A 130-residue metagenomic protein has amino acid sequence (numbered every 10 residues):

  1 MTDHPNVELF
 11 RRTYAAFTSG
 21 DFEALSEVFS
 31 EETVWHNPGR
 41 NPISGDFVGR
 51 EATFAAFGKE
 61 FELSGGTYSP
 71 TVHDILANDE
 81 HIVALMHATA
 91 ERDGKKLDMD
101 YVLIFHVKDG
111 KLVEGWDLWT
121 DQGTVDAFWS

Functional and structural regions predicted by a protein language model:
M1-E31, D126-S130: Short, low-complexity N-terminal intrinsically disordered segments enriched in polar/charged residues
E27-E80: A solvent-exposed, acidic/Ser-Thr-rich amphipathic alpha-helical stretch
F29-S30, A88-A90, L103, W119: Short beta-strand segments enriched in hydrophobic/aromatic residues within well-folded beta-rich domains
Y68-P70, L97-L103: Short, surface-exposed coil-to-beta transition loops
N78-A88: A short hydrophobic beta-strand element
A90-D98: Short, cysteine-centered beta-strand-loop-beta hairpins and adjacent loop/turn segments enriched in charged/polar
I104-D126: Short beta-strand edge/turn micro-motifs at domain boundaries
